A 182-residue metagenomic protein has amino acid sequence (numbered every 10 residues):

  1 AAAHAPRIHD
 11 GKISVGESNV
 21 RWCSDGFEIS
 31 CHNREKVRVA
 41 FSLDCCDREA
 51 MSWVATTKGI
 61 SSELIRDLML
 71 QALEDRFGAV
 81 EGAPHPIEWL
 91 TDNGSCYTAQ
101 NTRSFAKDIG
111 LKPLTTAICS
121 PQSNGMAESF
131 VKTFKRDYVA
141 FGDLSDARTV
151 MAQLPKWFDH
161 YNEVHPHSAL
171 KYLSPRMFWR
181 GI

Functional and structural regions predicted by a protein language model:
A1-A2, A55, P86-N93, D108-M126 (+1 more regions): RNase H-like polynucleotidyl transferase catalytic core
A1-N19, S120-P121, S174-I182: Basic, flexible linker segments flanking DNA-binding modules in nucleic acid-interacting mobile-element proteins
S14, K107-L111, K132-I182: C-terminal domain-tail junction helix/linker
R21-R76, I87-E88, T116: A short, conserved beta-strand element enriched in hydrophobic/aromatic residues
D25, S42, R48, M69 (+8 more regions): Mobile genetic element proteins and their domesticated derivatives, centered on retroelements and DNA transposons
G26-I29, C45, N93, S129 (+1 more regions): Generic detector of well-ordered alpha-helical packing
V80-A99, A117, L173-R176: Acidic/histidine-rich, metal-coordinating catalytic segments
